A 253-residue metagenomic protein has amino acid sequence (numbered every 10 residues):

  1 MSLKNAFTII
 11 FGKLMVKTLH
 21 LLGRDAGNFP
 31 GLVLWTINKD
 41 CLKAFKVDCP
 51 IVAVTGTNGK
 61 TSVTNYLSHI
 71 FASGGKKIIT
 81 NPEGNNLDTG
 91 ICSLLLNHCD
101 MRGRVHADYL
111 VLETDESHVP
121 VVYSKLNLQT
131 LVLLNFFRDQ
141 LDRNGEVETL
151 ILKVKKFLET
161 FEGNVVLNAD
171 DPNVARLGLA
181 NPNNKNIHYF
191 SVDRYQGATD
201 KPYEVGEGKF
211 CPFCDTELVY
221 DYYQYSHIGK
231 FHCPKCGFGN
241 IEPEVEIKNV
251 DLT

Functional and structural regions predicted by a protein language model:
S2-S191, A198-F213: Phosphate-binding loop of NTP-binding sites
H188-T253: Adenine nucleotide phosphate-binding catalytic loops in nucleotide-utilizing enzymes
